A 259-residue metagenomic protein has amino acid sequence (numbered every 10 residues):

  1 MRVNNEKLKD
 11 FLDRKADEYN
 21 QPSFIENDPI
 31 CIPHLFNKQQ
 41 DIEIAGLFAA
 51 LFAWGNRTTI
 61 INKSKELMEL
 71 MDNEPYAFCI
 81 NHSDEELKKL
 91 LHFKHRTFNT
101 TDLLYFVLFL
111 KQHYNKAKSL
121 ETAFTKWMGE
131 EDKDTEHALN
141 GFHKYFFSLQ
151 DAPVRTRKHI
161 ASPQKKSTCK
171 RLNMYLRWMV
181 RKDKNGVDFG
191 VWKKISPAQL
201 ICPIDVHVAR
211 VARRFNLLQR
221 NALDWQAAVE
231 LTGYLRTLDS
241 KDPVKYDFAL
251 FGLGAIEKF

Functional and structural regions predicted by a protein language model:
M1-F259: HhH-family (HhH-GPD) DNA N-glycosylase catalytic core used in base-excision repair
